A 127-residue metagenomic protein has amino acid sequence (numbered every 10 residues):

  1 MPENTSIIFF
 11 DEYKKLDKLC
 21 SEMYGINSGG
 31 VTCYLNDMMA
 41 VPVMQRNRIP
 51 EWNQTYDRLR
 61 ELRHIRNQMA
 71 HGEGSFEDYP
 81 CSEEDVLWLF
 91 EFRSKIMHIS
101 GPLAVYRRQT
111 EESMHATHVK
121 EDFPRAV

Functional and structural regions predicted by a protein language model:
M1-H64, F76-R125: Amphipathic alpha-helical interface elements
H71: Histidine-centered active-site/metal-ligand motif
